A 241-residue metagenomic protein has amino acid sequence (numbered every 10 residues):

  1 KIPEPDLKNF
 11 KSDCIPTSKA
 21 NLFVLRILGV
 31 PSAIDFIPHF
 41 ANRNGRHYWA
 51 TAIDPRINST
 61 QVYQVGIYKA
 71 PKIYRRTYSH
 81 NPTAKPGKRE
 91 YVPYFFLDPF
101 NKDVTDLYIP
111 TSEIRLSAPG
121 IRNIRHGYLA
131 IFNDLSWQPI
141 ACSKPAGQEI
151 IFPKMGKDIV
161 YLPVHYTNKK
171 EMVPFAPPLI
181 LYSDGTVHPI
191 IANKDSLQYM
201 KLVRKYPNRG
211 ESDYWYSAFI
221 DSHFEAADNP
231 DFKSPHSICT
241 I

Functional and structural regions predicted by a protein language model:
K1-E4, N9-L97, N101-D106: Hydrophobic/aromatic-rich core segments of domains that either
L28, R46-Y48, S112, R125 (+1 more regions): Residues that flank catalytic or metal-binding motifs in active/ligand-binding sites
P55, E149-K170: Short Pro-Gly-centered beta-turn/loop motif in secreted/extracellular proteins
S112-I121, V203-G210: A short, amphipathic beta-strand motif
G120-S136, Y214-A226, D231-P235: Short, ordered, surface-exposed loop/turn motifs in non-cytosolic proteins
L135-Q148: Short, acidic Ser/Thr/Gly-rich low-complexity loop/linker segments typical of extracellular and cell-surface proteins
T167-D195: Structured interaction patches on ligand/partner-binding surfaces of diverse proteins
C239-I241: Beta-sandwich interaction modules
